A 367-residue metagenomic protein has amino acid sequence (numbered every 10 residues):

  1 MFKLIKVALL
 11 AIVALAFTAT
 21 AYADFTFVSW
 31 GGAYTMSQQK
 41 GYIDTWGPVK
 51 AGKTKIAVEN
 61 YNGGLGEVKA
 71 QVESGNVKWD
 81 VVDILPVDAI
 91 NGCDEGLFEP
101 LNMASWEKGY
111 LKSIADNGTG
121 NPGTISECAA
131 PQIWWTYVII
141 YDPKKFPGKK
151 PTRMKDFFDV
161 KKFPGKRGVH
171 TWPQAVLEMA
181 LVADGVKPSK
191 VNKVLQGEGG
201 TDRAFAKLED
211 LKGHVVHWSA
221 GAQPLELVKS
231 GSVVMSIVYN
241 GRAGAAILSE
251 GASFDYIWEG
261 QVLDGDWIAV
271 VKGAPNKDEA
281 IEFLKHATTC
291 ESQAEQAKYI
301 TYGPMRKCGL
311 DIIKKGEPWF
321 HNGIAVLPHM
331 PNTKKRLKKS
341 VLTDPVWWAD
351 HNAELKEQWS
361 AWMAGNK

Functional and structural regions predicted by a protein language model:
A23-N91: Early extracytoplasmic/lumenal segment of secretory-pathway proteins
G32-Q39, I84-K229: Extracytoplasmic ligand-binding site segments that recognize negatively charged/polar headgroups
N76-D83, H217-W218, V234-Y239, D255: Paired acidic/hydrophobic, glycine-rich loop segments that form the ligand-binding mouth/hinge of periplasmic-binding
D88-N91, M235-S253: A ligand-binding cleft/hinge motif common to bilobed small-molecule-binding domains
V138-K145, L181-A183, G265-E279, E295-K298: A bilobed periplasmic-binding-protein/Venus flytrap-type ligand-binding module shared by bacterial periplasmic
T201-L211, L248-A274: Periplasmic-binding protein-like
V271-K338: Mature extracytoplasmic/periplasmic domains
T333-K367: Conserved C-terminal helix/tail region of periplasmic/extracytoplasmic solute-binding proteins
